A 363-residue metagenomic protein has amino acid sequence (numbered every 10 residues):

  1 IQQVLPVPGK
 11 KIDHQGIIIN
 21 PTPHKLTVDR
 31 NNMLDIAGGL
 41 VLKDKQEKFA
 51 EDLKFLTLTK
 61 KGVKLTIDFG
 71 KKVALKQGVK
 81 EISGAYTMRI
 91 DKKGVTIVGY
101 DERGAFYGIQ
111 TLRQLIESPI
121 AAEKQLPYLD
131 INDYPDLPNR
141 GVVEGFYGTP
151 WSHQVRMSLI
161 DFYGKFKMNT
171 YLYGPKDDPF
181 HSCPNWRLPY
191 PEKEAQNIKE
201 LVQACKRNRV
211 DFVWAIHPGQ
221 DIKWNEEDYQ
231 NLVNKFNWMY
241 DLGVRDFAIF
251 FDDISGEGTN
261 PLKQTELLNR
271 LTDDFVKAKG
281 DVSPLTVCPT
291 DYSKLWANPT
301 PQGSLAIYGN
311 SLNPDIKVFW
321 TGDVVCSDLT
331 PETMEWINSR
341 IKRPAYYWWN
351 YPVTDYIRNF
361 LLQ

Functional and structural regions predicted by a protein language model:
I1-Y100, I120-N132, E332: Acidic, contiguous N-terminal accessory segments
N20-T22, F49, V79-K235, D241-R245: Feature activates predominantly on carbohydrate-active enzymes
L40-F49, I67-K72, V98-Y100, G145-Y147 (+3 more regions): Structural motif
L56, F162, A204, N234-W238 (+3 more regions): A generic secondary-structure signal
A74-Q77, T149-H153, D328, Y356: Short, solvent-exposed loop/turn elements at domain surfaces
R140-E144, Y171-Y173, F212-I216, F247 (+3 more regions): Hydrophobic faces of well-ordered beta-strands that scaffold small-molecule active sites in alpha/beta enzyme cores
N231-A248, S304-V318: Structural recognition of alpha->loop->beta junctions
I254-Q363: Catalytic-core regions of glycoside hydrolase
